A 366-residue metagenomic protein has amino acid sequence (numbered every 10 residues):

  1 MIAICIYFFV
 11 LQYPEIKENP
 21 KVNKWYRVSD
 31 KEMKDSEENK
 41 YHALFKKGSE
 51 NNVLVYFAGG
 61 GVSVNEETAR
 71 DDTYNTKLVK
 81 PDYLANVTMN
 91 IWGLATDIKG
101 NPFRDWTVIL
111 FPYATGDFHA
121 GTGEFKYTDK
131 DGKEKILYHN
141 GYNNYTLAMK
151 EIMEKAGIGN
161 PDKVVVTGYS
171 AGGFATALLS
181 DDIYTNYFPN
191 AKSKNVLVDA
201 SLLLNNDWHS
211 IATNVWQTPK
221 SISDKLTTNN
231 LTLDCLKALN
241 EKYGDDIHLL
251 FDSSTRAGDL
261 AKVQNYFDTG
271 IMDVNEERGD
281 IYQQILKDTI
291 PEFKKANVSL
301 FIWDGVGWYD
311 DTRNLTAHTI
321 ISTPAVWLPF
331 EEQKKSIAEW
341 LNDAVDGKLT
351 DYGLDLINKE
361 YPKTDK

Functional and structural regions predicted by a protein language model:
C5-K366: C-terminal His-loop and adjacent cap/lid subdomain of alpha/beta-hydrolase
